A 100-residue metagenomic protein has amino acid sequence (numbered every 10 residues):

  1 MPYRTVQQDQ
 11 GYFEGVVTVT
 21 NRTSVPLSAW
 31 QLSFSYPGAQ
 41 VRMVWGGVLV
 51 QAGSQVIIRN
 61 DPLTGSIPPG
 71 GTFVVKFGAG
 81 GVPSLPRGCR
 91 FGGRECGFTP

Functional and structural regions predicted by a protein language model:
M1-T5: Boundary/junction segments of secreted and surface-exposed precursor proteins
V6-G11, L49-I57: Short, ordered beta-strand-loop transition motifs
Q7-V16, S28-A29, F73: Short, solvent-exposed loop/turn segments enriched in Ser/Thr/Gly
V19-T23: Asparagine-centered strand-capping/turn motif at beta-strand->loop junctions
P26-G53, G92-G93: Short acidic, flexible loop segments centered on an aromatic residue
A52-G80: Structured beta-strand segments within beta-sheet-rich domains
P69, V74-P100: Terminal connector regions
